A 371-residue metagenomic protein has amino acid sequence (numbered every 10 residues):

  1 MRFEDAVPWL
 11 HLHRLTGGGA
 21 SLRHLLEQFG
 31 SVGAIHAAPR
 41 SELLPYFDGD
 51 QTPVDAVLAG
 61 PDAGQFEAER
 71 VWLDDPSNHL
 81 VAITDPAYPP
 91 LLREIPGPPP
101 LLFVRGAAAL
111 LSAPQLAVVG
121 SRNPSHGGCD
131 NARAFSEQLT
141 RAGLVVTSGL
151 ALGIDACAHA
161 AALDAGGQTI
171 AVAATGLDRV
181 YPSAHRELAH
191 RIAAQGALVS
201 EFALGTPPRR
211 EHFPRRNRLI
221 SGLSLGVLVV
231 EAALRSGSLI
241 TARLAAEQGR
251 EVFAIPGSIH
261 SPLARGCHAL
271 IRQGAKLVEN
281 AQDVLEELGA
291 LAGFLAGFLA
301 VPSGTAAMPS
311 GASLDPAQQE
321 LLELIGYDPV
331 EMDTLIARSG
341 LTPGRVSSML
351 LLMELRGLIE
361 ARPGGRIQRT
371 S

Functional and structural regions predicted by a protein language model:
M1-A87, M332, R356-G365, T370-S371: Short, small/acidic-rich helices and loops at N termini and domain boundaries of DNA replication/processing enzymes
M1-D5, D74, N78, A82-S371: Glycine-biased, small-residue-rich flexible motifs in mid-sequence functional cores and linkers
